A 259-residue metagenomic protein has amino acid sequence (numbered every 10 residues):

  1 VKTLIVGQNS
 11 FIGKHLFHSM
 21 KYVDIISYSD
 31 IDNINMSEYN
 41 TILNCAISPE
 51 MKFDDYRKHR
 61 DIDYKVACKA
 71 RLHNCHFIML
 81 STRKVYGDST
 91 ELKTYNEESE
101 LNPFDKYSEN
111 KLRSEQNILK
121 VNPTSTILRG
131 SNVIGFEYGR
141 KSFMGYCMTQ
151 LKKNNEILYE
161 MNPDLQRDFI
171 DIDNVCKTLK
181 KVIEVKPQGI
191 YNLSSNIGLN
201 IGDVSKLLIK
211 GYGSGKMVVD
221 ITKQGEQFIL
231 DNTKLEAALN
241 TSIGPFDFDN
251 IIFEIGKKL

Functional and structural regions predicted by a protein language model:
V1-K21: N-terminal Rossmann NAD(P)H-binding glycine-rich loop of SDR-like oxidoreductase domains
V6, I42-A46, F77-R83, L128-G130: SDR active-site strand-loop-helix element
D30-K69, V85-G87: NAD(P)H-binding glycine-rich loop region in Rossmannoid oxidoreductase-like domains and their noncatalytic homologs
I47-P49, R83, V133, D164-L165: Short glycine-rich anion-binding loops that position phosphate/pyrophosphate groups of nucleotides and phosphorylated
K65-K106: Conserved Rossmann-fold NAD(P)-dependent oxidoreductase catalytic core, especially the SDR/UDP-sugar
N110: Active-site helix of classical SDR
Q116-Q166, I172: NAD(P)-dependent short-chain dehydrogenase/reductase
N155, E160-P163, D168-L259: C-terminal substrate-binding subdomain of Rossmann-fold SDR/epimerase-dehydratase oxidoreductases
